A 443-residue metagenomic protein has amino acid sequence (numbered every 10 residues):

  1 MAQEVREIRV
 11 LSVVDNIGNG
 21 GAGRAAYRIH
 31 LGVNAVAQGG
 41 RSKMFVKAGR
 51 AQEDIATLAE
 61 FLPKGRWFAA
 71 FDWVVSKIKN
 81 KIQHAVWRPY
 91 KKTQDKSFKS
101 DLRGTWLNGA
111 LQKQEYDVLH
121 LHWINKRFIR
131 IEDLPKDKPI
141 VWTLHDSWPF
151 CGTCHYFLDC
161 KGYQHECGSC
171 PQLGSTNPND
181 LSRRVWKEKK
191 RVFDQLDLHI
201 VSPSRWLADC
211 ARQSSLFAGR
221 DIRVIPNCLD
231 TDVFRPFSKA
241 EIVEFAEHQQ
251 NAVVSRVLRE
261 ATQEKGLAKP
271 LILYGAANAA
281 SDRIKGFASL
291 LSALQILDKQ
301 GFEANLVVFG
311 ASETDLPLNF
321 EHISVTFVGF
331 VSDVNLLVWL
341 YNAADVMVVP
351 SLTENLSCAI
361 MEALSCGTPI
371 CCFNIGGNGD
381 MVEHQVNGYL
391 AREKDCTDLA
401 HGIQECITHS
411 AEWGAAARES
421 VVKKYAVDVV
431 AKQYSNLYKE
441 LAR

Functional and structural regions predicted by a protein language model:
W206, C228: Carbohydrate-associated surface elements
A252-R256, A261-K285, L291-L294: Conserved donor-binding/catalytic core segment of Leloir-type glycosyltransferases
G310, D315-N335: Nucleotide-activated donor-binding/catalytic signature segment of Leloir-type glycosyltransferases, i.e., the conserved
W339-A344: Short alpha-helical donor nucleotide-sugar binding micro-motif in glycosyltransferases
V349, P369-C372, V382: Short hydrophobic beta-strand element within catalytic cores of glycosyltransferases and related nucleotide-activated
L352: Aromatic "clamp/platform" in nucleotide-sugar-dependent glycosyltransferases that forms part of the donor/acceptor
H384-Q385, Y389-C396, Q404-S410: Conserved acidic donor-binding segment of nucleotide-sugar-dependent glycosyltransferases
A411-K424, V430-N436: A short, well-ordered alpha-helix in the C-terminal region of glycosyltransferases
